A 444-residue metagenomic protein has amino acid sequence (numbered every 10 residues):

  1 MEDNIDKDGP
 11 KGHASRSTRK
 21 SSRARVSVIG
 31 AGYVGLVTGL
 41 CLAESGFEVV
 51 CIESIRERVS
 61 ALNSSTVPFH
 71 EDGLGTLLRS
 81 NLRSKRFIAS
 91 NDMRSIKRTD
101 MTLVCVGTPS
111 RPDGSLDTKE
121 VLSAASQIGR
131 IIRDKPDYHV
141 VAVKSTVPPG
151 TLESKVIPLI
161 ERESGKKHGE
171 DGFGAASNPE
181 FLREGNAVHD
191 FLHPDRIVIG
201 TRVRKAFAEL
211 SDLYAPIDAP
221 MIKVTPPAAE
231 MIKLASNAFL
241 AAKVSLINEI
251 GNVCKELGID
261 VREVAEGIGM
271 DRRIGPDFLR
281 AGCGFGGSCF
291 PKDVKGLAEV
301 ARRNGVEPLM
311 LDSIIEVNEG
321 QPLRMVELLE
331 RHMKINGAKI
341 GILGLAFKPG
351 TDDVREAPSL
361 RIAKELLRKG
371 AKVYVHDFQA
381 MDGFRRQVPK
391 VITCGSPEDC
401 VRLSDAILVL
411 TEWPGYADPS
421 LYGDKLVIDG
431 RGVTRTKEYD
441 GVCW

Functional and structural regions predicted by a protein language model:
E2-W444: Structural/interface elements that position substrates and couple domains in central-metabolism enzymes
